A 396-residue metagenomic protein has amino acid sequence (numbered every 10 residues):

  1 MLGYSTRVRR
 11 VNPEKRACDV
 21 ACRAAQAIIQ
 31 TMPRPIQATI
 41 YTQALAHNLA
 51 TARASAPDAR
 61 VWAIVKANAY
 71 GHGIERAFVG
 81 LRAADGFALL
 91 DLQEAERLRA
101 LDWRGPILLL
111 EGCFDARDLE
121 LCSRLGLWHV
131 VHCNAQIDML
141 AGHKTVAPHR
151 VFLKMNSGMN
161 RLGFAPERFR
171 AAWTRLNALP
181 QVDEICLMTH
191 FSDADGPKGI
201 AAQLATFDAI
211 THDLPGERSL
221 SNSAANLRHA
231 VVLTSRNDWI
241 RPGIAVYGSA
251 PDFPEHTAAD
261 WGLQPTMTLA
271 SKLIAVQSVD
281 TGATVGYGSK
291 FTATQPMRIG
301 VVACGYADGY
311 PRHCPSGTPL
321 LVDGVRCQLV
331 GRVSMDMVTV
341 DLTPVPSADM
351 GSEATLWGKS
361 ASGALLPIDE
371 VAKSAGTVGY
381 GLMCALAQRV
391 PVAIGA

Functional and structural regions predicted by a protein language model:
M1-S5, K15, A27: Short terminal hydrophobic/aromatic SLiMs and anchors at protein ends
N12: Helicase-core coupling region on the C-terminal RecA-like lobe
I28-I29, P33-A46, A50, A54 (+5 more regions): Active-site anion/phosphate-binding pocket segments in diverse small-molecule metabolic enzymes
I36-I40, A44-H47, P57-S219, A230: Active-site-proximal beta-alpha core segment in soluble small-molecule metabolic enzymes
